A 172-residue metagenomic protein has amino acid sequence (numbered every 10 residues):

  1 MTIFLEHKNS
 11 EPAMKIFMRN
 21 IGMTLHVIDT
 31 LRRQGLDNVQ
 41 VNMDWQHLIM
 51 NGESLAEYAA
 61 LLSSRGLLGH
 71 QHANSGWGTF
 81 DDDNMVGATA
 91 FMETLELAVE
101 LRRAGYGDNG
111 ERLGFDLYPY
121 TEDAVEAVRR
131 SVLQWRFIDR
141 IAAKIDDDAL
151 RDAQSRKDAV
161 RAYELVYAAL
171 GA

Functional and structural regions predicted by a protein language model:
M1-S10: Glycine/proline-rich, flexible active-site/cofactor-binding loop segments that harbor closely spaced acidic
T2, M18-A172: Histidine-acidic metal/acid-base catalytic patches
